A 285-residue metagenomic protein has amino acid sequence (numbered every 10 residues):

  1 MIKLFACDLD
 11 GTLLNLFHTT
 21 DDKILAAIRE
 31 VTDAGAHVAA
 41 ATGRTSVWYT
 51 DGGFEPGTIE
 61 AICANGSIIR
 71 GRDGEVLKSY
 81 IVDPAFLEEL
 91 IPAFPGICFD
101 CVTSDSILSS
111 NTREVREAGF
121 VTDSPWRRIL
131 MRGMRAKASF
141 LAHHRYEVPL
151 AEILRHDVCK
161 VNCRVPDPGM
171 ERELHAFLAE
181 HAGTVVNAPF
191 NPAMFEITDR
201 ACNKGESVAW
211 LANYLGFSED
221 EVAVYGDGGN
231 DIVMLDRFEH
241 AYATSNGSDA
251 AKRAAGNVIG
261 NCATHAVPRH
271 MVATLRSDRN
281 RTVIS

Functional and structural regions predicted by a protein language model:
M1-L4, T20-D21, F195-S285: Mg2+-dependent phosphoryl-transfer enzymes with acidic/Ser/Thr/Gly-rich catalytic loops
M1-L9, L13: Extreme N-terminal segment that seeds HTH/winged-HTH DNA-binding domains in transcriptional regulators
L9, G66, D227-G228: Active-site metal-binding loops of divalent metal-dependent hydrolases
T19-W126: Active-site phosphate-binding/coordination module
S46-T50, M170-E171, G205, D231-I232: Short, well-ordered alpha-helical microsegments
E55-G57, N65, P95, H181-A182 (+2 more regions): Short, structured coil segments at secondary-structure junctions
A85-L90, E173-L174, H270: Short amphipathic alpha-helical coupling segments at ligand-binding clamshell hinges and other catalytic/signaling
I97, V102-A223: Conserved acidic, metal-coordinating active-site core of Asp-based, Mg2+-dependent phosphoryl-transfer enzymes
